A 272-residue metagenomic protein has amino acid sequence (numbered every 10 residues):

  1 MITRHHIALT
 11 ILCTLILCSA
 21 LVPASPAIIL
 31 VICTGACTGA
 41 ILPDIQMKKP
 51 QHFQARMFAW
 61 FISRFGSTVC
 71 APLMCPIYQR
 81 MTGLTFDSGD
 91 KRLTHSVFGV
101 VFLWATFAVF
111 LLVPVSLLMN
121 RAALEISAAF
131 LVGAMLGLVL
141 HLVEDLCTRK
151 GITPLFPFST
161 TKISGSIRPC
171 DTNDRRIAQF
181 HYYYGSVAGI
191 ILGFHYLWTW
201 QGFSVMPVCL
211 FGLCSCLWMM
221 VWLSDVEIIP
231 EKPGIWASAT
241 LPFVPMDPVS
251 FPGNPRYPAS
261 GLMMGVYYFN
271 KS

Functional and structural regions predicted by a protein language model:
M1-S272: N-terminal membrane-targeting hydrophobic helices
